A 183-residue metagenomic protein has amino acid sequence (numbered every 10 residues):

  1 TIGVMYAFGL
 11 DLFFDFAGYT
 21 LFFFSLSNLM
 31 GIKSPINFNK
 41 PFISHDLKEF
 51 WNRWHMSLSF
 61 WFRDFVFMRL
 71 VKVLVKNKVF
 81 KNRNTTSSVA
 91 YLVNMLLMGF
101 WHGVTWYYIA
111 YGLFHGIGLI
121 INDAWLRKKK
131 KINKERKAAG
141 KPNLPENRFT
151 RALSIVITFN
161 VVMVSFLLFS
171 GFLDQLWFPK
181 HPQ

Functional and structural regions predicted by a protein language model:
T1-Q183: Membrane-embedded transmembrane alpha-helical bundles that form the catalytic cores of multi-pass lipid-modifying
